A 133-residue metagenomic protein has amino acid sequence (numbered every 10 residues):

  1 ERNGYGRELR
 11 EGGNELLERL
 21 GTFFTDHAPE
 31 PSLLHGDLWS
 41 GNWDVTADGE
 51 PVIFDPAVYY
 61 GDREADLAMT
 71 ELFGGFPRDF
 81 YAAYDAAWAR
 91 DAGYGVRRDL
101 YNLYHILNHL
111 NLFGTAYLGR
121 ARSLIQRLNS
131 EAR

Functional and structural regions predicted by a protein language model:
E1-L33: An alpha-helical support segment within catalytic cores of ATP-dependent transferases
E15, R19, F23, A83 (+2 more regions): Solvent-exposed, charged/polar functional surfaces in cytosolic regulatory/catalytic domains
E30-L33, S40, D44-V96, T115: Active-site Asp-x-Gly
G36-L38, L103: Short, well-ordered beta-to-alpha junction loops that form the rim of enzyme active sites and present histidine/acidic
L100-H109: Short helix/strand-capping connector loops at secondary-structure junctions
H109-R133: ATP/Mg2+ or Mg2+-diphosphate-binding catalytic cores that bind nucleotide phosphates or diphosphates via glycine-rich
